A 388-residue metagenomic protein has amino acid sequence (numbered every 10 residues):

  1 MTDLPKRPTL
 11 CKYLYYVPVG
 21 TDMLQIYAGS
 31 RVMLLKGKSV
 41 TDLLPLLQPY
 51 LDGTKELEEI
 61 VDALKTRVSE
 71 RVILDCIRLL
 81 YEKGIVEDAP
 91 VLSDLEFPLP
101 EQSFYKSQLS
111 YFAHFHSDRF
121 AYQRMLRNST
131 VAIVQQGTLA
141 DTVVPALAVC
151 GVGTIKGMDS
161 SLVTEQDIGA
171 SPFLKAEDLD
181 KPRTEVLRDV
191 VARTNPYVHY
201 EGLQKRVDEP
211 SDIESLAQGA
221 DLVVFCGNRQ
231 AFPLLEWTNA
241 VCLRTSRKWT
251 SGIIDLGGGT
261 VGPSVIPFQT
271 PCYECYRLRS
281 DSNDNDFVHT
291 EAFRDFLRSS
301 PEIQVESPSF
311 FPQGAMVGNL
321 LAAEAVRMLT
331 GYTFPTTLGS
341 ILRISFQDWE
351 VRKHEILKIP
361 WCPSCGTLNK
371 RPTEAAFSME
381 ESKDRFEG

Functional and structural regions predicted by a protein language model:
M1-G388: Adenine nucleotide-associated cytosolic modules
